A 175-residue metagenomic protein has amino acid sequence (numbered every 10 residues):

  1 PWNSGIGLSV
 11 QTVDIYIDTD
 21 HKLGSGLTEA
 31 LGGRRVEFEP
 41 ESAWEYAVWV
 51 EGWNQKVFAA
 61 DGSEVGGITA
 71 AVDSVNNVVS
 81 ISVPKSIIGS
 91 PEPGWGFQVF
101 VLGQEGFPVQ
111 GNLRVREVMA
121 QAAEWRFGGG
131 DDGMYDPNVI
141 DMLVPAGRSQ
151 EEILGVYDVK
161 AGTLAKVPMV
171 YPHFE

Functional and structural regions predicted by a protein language model:
P1-E175: Surface-exposed extracytoplasmic segments
